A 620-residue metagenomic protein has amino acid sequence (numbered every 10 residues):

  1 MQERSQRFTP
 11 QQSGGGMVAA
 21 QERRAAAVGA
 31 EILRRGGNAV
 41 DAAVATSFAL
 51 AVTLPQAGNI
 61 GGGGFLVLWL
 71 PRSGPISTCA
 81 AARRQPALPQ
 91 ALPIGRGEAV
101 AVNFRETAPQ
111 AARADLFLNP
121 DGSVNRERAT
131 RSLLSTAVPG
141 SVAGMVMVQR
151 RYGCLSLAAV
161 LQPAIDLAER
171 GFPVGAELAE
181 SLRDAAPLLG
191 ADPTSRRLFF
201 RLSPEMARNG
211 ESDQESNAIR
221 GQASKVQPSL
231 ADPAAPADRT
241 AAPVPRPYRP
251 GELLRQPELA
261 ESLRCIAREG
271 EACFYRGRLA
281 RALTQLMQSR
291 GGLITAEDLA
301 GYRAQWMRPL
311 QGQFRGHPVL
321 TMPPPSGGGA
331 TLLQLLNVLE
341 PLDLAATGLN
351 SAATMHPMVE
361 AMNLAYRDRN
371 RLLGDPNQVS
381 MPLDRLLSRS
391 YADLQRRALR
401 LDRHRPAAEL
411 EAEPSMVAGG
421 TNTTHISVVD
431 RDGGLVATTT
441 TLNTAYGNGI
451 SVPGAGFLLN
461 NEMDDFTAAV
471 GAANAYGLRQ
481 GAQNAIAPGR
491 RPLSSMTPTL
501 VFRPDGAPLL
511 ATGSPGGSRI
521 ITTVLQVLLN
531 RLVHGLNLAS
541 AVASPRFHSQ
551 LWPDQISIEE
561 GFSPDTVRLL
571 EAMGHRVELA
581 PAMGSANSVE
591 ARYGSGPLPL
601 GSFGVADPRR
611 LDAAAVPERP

Functional and structural regions predicted by a protein language model:
M1-E31, A39-I219, L230-E269, F274-R276 (+4 more regions): Noncatalytic scaffold domains of N-terminal-nucleophile
V52-Q56, F65-S73, E98-A101, L293-A296 (+3 more regions): Active-site rim segments in enzyme catalytic domains, especially the processed small/beta chain of N-terminal
G58-L70, T424-V428, P498-L500, S585-R592: Short beta-strand scaffold segments in enzyme catalytic cores
P193, L342-L442, A455, V470-G471 (+1 more regions): Internal maturation/activation junctions in enzymes
W306, G420-T423, A445, S494-M496: Short, small/polar residue-rich loop motifs at catalytic or cofactor-binding pockets
L320-G329, S427, T439-S451, G513-I521: Glycine-rich phosphate/pyrophosphate-binding beta-alpha loops
R490-R491, V524-L525, V533-A582: Extended C-terminal subregions enriched in glycine
